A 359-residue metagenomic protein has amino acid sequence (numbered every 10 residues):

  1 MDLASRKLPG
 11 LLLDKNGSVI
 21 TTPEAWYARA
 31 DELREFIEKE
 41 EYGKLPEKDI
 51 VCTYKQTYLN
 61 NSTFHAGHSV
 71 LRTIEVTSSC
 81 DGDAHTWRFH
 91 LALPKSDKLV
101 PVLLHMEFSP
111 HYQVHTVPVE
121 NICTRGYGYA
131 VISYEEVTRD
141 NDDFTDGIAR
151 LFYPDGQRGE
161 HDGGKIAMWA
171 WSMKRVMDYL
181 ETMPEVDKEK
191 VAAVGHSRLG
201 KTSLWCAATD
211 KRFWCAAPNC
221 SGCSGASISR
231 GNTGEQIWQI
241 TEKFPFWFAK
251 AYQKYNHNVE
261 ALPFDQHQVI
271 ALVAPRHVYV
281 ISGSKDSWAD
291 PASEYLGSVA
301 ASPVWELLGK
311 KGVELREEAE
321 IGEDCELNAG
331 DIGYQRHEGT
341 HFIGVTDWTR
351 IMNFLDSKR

Functional and structural regions predicted by a protein language model:
M1-W87, D356-R359: N-terminal targeting or regulatory segments adjacent to alpha/beta-hydrolase or S9 domains
F64-P118: Glycine-rich active-site/cofactor-binding loop and its immediate structural neighborhood
K98-L99, L103-T182, G222, S229-R230: Cap/lid segment of the alpha/beta-hydrolase catalytic domain
P110, T116, K174-E235, Q239 (+3 more regions): Primarily recognizes the serine-hydrolase "nucleophile elbow" in alpha/beta-hydrolase and SGNH/GDSL folds
P218-V269, E294-E318: Mobile cap/lid helix-loop segments that gate and shape the active-site cleft of serine hydrolases
A274-A289, H337-G339: Conserved strand-to-loop "acid loop" that flanks and positions the catalytic carboxylate
W288-G297, G344: Conserved alpha/beta-hydrolase "acid-adjacent" motif
S298-R359: C-terminal catalytic histidine-bearing segment of alpha/beta-hydrolase fold enzymes
